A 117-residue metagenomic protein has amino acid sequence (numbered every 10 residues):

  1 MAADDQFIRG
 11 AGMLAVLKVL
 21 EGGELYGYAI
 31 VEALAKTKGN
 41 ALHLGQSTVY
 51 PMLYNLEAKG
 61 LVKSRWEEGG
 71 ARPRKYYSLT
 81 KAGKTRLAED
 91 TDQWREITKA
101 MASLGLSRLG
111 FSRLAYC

Functional and structural regions predicted by a protein language model:
A2-Q6, S64-W66: Short beta-strand/turn micro-motifs at beta-sheet edges
D4-T48: N-terminal helix-turn-helix DNA-binding core of bacterial DNA-binding proteins
K18, E32, Y54, K99-A102: Generic alpha-helical structural context detector
V49-L56: Basic amphipathic alpha-helical segments that dock to polyanions
E57-P73, S78: Beta-hairpin "wing" of winged helix-turn-helix
R72-T91: Basic, amphipathic "hinge/linker" alpha-helix immediately C-terminal to the N-terminal HTH DNA-binding motif
T85-C117: Amphipathic alpha-helical dimerization/coiled-coil segments that flank or bridge DNA-binding/regulatory modules
